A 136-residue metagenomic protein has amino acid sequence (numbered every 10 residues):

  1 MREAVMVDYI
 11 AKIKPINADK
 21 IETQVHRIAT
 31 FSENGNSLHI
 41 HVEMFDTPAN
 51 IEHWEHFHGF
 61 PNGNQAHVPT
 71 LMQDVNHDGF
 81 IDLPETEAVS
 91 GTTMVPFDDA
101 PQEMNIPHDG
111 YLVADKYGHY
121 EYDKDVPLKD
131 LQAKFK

Functional and structural regions predicted by a protein language model:
M1-K136: N-terminal leader/targeting pre-sequences
